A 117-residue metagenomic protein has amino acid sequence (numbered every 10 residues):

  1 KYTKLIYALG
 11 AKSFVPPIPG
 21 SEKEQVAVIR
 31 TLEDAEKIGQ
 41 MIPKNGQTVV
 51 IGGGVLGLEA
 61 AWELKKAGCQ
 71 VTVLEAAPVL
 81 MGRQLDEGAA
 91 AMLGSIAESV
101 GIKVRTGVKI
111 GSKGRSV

Functional and structural regions predicted by a protein language model:
K1, A67-V117: A Rossmann-like FAD-binding core segment of flavoenzymes
K1-V49, G107-K109, V117: FAD-binding core/adjacent interface of flavoenzyme oxidoreductases
A8, L32, G54, D86-E87: Short alpha-helix boundary/capping motifs
V15, A35, G57, A90-G94: A general structural signal for well-ordered alpha-helical segments in protein cores
E24, L58-A60, G101: Short acidic/polar alpha-helix capping motifs at helix-coil junctions
E33-K37, V55-L56, S99-I102: Short, surface-exposed, polar/charged, turn-prone segments marking secondary-structure boundaries
K37-L85: Rossmann-like NAD(P)H-binding beta-loop-alpha module
